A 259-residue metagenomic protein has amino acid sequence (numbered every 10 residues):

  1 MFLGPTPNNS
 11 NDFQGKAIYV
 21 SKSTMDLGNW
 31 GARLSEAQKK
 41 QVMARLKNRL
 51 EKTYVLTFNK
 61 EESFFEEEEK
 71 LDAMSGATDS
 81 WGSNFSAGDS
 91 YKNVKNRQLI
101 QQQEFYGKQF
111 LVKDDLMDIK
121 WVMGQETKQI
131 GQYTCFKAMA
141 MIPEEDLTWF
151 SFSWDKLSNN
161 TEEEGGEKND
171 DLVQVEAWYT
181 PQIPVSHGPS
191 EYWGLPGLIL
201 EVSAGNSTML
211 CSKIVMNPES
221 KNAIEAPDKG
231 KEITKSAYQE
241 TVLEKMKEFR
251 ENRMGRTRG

Functional and structural regions predicted by a protein language model:
P7-G259: Extended soluble regions of mature proteins
